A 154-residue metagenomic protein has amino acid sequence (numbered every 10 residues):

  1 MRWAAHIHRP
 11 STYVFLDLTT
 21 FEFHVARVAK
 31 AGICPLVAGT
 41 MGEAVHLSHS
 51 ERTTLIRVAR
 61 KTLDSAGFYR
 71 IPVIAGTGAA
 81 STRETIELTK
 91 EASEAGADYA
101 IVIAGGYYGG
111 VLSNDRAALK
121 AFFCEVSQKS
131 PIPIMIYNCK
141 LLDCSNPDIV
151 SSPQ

Functional and structural regions predicted by a protein language model:
M1-V150: Active-site beta->alpha loop and helix N-cap motifs at the rims of alpha/beta catalytic domains
P153-Q154: Acidic/histidine-rich catalytic cores of soluble enzymes
